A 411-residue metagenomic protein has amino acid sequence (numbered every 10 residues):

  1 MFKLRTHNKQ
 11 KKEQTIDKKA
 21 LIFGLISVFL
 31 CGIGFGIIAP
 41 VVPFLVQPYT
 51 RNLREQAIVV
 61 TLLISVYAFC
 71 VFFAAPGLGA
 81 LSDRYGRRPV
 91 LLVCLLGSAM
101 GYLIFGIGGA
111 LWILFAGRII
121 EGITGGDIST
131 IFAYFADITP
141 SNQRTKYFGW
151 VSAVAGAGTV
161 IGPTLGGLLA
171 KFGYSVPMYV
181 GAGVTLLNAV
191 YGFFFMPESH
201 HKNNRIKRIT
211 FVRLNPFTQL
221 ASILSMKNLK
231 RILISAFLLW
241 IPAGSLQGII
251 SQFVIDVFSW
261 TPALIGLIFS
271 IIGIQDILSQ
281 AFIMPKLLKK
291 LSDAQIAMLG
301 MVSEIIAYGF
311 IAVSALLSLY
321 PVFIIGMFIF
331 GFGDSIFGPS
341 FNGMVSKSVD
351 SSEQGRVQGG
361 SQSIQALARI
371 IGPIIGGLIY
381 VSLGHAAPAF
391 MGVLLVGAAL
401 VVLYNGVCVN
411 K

Functional and structural regions predicted by a protein language model:
R5-K18, P197-S235, V257: Juxtamembrane intracellular "pre-TM" segments in multi-pass secondary transporters
V41-A57, G248-I265: Short amphipathic helix-loop junctions that connect adjacent transmembrane helices in Major Facilitator Superfamily/SLC
L62-L78, S270-I283: Central cavity-lining transmembrane alpha-helices of secondary-active solute carriers, predominantly the Major
F73-G109: Conserved MFS/SLC helix-loop-helix module at the cytosolic interface between two early adjacent transmembrane helices
A74-G86, S279-D293, Y380: Helix-to-loop junctions at the C-terminal end of transmembrane segments in multipass secondary transporters
L96-G109, S303-L317: C-terminal ends and interior cores of transmembrane alpha-helices in multi-pass membrane transporters/permeases
G117-G156: Cytoplasmic helix-loop-helix junction between adjacent transmembrane helices in 12-TM secondary transporters
A170-G183, L378-V396: A membrane-interface helix-boundary motif in multi-pass transporters
